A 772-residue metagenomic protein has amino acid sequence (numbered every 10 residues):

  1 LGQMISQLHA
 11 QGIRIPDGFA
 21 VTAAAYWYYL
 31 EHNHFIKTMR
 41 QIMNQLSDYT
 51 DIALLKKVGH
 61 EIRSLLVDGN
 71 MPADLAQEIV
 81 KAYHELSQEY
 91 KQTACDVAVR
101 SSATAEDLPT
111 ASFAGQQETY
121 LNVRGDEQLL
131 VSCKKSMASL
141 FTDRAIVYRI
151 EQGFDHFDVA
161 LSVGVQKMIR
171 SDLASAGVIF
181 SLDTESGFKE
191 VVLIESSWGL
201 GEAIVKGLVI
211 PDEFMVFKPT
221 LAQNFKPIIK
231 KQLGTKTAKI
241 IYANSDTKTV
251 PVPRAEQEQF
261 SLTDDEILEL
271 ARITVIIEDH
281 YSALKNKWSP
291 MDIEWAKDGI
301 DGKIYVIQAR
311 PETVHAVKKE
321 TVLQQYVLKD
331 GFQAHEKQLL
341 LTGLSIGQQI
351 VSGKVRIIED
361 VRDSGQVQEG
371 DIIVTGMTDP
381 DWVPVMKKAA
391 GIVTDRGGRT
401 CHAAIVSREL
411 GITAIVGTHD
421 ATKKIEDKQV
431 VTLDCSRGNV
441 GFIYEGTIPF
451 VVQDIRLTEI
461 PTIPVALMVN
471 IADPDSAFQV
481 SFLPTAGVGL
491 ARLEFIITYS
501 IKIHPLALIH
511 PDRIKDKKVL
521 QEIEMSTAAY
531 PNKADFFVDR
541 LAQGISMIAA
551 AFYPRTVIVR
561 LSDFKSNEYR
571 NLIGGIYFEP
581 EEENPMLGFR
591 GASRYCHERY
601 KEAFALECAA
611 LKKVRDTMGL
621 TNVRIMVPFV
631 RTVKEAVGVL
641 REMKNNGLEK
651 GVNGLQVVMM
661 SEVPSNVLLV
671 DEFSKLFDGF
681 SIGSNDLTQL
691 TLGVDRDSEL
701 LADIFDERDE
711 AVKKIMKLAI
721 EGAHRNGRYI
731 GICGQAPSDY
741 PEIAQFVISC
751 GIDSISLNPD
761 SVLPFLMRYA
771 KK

Functional and structural regions predicted by a protein language model:
L1-G164, E258-T263, E269-L270, E278-A283 (+10 more regions): N-terminal beta-alpha lobe that positions the nucleotide/phosphoryl donor in ATP/NTP-coupled carboxylate activation
I13-R14, D96-A98, S162-V163, G177 (+21 more regions): Structural motif
M43, I79, G153-D155, D246 (+5 more regions): Long, charged amphipathic helices and adjacent flexible linkers at domain junctions
A94, A98, A103-F113, Q117-Y120 (+4 more regions): Conserved alpha/beta-domain cores
A114-V147, S171-N244, V306-L340, K388-D395 (+5 more regions): Extended active-site and interfacial segments that coordinate phosphate-rich ligands in large catalytic machineries
G115, N286-T313: Conserved metal-phosphate-binding beta-hairpin within the catalytic cores of diverse ATP-dependent phosphoryl-transfer
V191-D292, A296-G299, G331, H335-S352 (+6 more regions): Conserved catalytic alpha/beta cores of large enzymes that bind or transform nucleotide phosphates and polynucleotides
E312-A316, S345-I372, G376-A491, F495-D512: Acidic, glycine-rich flexible loop/linker segments
